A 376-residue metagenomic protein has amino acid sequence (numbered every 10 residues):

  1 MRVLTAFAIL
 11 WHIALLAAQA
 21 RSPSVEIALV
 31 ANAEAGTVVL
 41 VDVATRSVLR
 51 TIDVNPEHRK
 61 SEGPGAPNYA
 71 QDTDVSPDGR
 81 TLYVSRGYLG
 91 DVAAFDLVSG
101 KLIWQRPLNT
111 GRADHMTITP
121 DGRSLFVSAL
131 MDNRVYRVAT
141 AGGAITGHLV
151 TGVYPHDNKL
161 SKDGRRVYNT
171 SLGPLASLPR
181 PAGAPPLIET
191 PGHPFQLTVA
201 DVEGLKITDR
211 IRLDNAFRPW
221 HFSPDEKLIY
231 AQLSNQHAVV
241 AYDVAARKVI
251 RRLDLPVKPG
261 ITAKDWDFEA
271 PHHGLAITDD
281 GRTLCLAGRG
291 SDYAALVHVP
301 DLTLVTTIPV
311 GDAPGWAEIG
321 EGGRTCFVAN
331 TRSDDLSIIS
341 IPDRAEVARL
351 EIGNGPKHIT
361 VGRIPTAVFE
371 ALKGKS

Functional and structural regions predicted by a protein language model:
L4-L15: Bacterial N-terminal signal peptides
A17-S376: Predominantly soluble domains enriched in secretory-pathway, periplasmic, or organellar proteins
